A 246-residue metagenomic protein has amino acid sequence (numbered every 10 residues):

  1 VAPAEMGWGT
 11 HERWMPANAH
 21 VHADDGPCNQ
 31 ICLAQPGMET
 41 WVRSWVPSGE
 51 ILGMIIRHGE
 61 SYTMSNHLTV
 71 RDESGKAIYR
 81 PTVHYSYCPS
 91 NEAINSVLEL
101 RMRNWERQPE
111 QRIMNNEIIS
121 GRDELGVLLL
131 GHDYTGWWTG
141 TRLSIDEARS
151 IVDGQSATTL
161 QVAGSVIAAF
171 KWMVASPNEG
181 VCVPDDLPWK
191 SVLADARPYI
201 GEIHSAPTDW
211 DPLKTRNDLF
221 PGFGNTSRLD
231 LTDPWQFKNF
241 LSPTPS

Functional and structural regions predicted by a protein language model:
V1-S246: C-terminal catalytic/substrate-binding lobe primarily of soluble NAD(P)-dependent oxidoreductases
